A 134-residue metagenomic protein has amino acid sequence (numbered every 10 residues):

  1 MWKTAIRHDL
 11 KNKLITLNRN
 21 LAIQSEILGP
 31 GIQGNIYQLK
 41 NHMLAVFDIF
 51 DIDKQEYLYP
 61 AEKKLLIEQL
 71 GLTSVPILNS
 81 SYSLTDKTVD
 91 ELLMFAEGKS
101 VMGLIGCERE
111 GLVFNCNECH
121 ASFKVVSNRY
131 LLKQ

Functional and structural regions predicted by a protein language model:
M1-Q134: Core nucleotide-handling region used for phosphoryl-transfer chemistry
